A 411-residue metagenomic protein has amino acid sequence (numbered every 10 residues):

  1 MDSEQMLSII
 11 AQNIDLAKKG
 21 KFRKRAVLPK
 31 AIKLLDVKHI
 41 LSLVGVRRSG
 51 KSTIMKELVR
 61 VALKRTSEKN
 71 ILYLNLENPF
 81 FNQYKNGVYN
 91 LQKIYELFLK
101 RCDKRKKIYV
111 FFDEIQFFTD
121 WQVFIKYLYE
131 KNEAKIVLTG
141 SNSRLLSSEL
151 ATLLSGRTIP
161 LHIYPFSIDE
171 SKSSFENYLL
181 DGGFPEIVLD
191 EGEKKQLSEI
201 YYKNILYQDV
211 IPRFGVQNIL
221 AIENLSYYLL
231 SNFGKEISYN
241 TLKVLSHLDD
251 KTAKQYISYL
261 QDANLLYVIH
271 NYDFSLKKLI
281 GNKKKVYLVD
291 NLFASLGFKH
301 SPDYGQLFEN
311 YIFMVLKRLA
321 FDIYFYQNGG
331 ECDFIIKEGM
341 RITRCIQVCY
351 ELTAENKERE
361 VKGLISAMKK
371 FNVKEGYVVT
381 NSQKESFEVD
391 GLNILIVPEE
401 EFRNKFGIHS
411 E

Functional and structural regions predicted by a protein language model:
D2-I10, I14-L16, S141-S143, S147-S238 (+2 more regions): Interdomain motor-coupling "hinge/lid" segment immediately C-terminal to the ATP-binding subdomain of NTP-driven enzymes
D2-K21, V44, T53, S258-Y259 (+2 more regions): A cross-kingdom feature that marks ATP-driven nucleic-acid transaction machinery
K18-L35: Pre-Walker A adenine-sensing motif
D36-L41: Pre-Walker A (Motif I) flank of P-loop NTPase domains
G50: Conserved glycine(s) of the Walker
I54, L58: Hydrophobic positions on the alpha1 helix immediately C-terminal to the Walker A/P-loop
Y73-R105: Short glycine-rich substrate-engagement loop in P-loop NTPases that contacts/grips substrate
K135-S141: Structural recognition of the conserved hydrophobic beta-strand(s) that form the central parallel beta-sheet of P-loop
